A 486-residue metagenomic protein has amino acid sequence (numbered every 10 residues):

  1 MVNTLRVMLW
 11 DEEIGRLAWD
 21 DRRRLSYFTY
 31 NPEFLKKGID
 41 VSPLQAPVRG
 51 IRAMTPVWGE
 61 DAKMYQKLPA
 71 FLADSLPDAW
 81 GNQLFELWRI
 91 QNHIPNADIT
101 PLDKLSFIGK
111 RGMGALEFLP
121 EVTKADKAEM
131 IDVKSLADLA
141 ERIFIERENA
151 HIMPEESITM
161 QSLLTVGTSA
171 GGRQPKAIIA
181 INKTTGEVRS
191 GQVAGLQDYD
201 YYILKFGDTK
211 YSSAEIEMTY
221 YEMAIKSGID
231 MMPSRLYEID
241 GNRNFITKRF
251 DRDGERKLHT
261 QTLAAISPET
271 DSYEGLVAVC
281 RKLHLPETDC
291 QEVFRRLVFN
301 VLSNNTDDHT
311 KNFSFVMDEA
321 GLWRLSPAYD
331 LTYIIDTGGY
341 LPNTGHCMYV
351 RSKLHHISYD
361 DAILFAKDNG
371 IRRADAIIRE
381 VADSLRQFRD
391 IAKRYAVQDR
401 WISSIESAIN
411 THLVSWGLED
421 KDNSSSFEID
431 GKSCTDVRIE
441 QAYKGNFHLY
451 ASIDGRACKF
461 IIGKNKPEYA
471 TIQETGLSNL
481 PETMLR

Functional and structural regions predicted by a protein language model:
M1-N3, G445-L449: Short, hydrophobic/aromatic-rich segments at coil-to-beta transitions
M1-T310, S314-N423: Phosphate/dinucleotide-binding and metal-coordinating scaffold of catalytic cores in nucleotide-dependent enzymes
G15, C434, I439, G445-N446: Accessory DNA-engaging acidic/polar modules
K421, N479-R486: Non-Sec secretion/translocation targeting segments of pathogen effectors
F427, T435, H448-I453, A457-F460 (+1 more regions): Short linear proline/tyrosine/threonine-rich motifs used for host-factor recruitment and membrane trafficking/assembly
